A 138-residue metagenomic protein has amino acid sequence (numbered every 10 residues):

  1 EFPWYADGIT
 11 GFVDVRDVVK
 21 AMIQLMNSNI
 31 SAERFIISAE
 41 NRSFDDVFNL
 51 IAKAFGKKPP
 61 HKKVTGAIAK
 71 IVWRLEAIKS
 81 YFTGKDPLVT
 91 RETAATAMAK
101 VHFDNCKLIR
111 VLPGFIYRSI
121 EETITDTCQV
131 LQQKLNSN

Functional and structural regions predicted by a protein language model:
E1-V13, Q24: A conserved pocket-lining segment of Rossmann-fold NAD(P)-dependent short-chain dehydrogenase/reductase
F2-A6, D17, G66-L112: A hydrophobic C-terminal alpha-helical subdomain
I9-F12, S38, G66, G114: Charge-dense, low-complexity intrinsically disordered segments
F12, N41, H102-F103: Short aromatic/basic micro-patch
D14-D17, D126: Acidic side chains
A21-L88, S119-I120, T125-L131, N136-N138: Mid/C-terminal beta-alpha module of Rossmann-like enzyme folds, strongest in SDR-family dehydrogenases/epimerases
M98-C106, P113-I116, I120-L131: C-terminal helical cap and adjacent loop that interface with cofactors, partners, or active-site loops
